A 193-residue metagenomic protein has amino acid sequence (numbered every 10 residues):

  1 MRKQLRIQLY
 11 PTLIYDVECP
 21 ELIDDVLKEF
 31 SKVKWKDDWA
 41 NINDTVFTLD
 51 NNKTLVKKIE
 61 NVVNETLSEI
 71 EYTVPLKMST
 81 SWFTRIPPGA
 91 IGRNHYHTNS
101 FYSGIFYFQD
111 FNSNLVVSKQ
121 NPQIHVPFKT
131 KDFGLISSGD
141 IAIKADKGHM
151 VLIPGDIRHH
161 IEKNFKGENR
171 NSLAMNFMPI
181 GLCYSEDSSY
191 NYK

Functional and structural regions predicted by a protein language model:
M1-V74, W82-T84, I91, S189-Y192: Non-heme Fe(II)/2-oxoglutarate
R2, I14-D16, F83, S103-I105 (+3 more regions): Conserved hydrophobic/aromatic beta-strand scaffold that supports enzyme active sites
E18-L22, Y107-Q109, N176-I180: Solvent-exposed residues in well-ordered beta-strands and their adjoining turns, especially edge/terminal strands
K77-T80, S100-Y102, N169: A generic structural signal for short beta-strands and their flanking turns/coil linkers
I86-L152, L182-N191: Catalytic core of non-heme Fe(II) oxygenases with the double-stranded beta-helix
G92-H95, H159-K166: Short beta-strand His + acidic residue motifs that chelate non-heme Fe in jelly-roll/DSBH and cupin folds
G104-I105, G167-C183: A short hydrophobic beta-strand segment most commonly corresponding to one strand of the jelly-roll/cupin
H149-M150, I157-H159, E168: N-terminal regulatory/effector-sensing and dimerization cores that precede helix-turn-helix DNA-binding domains
